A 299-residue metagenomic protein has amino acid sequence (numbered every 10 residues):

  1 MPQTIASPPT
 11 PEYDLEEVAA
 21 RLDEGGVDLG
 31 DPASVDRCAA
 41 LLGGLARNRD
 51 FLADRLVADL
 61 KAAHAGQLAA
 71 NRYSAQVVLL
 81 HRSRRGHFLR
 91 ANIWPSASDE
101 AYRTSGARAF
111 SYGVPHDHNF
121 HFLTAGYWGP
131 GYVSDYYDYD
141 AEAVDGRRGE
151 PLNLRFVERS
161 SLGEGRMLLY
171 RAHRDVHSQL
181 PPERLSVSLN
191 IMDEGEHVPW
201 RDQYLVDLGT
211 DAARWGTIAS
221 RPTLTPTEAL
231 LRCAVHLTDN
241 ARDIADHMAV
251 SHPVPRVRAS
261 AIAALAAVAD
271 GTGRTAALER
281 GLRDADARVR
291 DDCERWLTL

Functional and structural regions predicted by a protein language model:
P8-S98: A short, N-terminal "cap"/entry segment at the start of jelly-roll beta-barrel domains of the cupin/DSBH fold
C38, P226-C233, R258-A264, D292-E294: Conserved hydrophobic register position within alpha-solenoid helical repeats
L60-H64, A91-H118, R171-H173: Conserved short histidine dyad/triad with adjacent acidic residue
H118, T124, D140-A172: Short acidic-glycine-tyrosine-enriched beta hairpin
T124, Y136, E183-W200: A short hydrophobic beta-strand segment most commonly corresponding to one strand of the jelly-roll/cupin
G163-E164, A172-M192: Ligand-binding loop in jelly-roll beta-barrel domains
G195-N240: Charged, amphipathic alpha-helical linkers/stalks
D239-A249, G271-G281: Amphipathic alpha-helical scaffolding segments comprising HEAT/armadillo-like alpha-solenoid repeats
